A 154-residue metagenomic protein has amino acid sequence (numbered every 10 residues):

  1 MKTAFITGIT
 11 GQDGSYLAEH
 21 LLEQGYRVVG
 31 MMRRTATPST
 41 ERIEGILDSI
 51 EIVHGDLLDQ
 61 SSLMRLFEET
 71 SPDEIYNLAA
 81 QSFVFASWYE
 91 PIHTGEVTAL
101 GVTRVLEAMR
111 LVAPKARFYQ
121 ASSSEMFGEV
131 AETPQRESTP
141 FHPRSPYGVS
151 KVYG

Functional and structural regions predicted by a protein language model:
M1-G154: N-terminal Rossmann-like NAD(P)+-binding domain of SDR-like oxidoreductases, especially those catalyzing
